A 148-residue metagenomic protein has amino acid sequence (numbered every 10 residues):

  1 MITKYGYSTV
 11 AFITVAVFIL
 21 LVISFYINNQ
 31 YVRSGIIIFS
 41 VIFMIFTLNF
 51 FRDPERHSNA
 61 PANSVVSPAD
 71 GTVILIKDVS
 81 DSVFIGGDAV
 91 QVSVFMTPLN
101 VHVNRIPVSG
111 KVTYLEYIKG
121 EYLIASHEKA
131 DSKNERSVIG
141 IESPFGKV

Functional and structural regions predicted by a protein language model:
M1-A16: N-terminal membrane-targeting/pre-transmembrane regions
I13-S24, V41: Hydrophobic core of alpha-helical transmembrane segments in multi-pass integral membrane proteins
V22-V32: Short, hydrophobic transmembrane alpha-helix segments
I36-N59: Transmembrane alpha-helices and immediately adjacent membrane-cytoplasm interface residues in multi-pass integral
R56-V66, T97-V103: Short aromatic-glycine motifs in intrinsically disordered, low-complexity regions
P61-V79: Membrane-cytosol interface motif
V73-V148: Cytosolic, membrane-proximal regulatory domains of ion/volume homeostasis and mechanosensation machinery
